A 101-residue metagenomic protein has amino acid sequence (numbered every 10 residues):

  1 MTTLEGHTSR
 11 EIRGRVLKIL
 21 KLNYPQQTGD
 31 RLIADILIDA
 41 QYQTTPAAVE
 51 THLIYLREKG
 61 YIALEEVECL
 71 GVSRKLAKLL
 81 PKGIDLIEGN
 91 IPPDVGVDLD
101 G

Functional and structural regions predicted by a protein language model:
M1-Q27: Short alpha-helical segments that sit at the start of domains
E5, I19, I36, Q43-A47 (+1 more regions): Exposed, interaction-prone assembly regions rather than primary DNA-binding/catalytic cores
Q26-L37: Short acidic, hydrophobic short linear motifs in intrinsically disordered regions
Q43-E58: Short amphipathic alpha-helical interaction segments
R57-E68: A short, conserved structural fragment
L70-S73: Short acidic/glycine-enriched loop/turn segments that link adjacent beta-strands
K75-G101: Short, amphipathic alpha-helical interaction segments positioned at domain boundaries
